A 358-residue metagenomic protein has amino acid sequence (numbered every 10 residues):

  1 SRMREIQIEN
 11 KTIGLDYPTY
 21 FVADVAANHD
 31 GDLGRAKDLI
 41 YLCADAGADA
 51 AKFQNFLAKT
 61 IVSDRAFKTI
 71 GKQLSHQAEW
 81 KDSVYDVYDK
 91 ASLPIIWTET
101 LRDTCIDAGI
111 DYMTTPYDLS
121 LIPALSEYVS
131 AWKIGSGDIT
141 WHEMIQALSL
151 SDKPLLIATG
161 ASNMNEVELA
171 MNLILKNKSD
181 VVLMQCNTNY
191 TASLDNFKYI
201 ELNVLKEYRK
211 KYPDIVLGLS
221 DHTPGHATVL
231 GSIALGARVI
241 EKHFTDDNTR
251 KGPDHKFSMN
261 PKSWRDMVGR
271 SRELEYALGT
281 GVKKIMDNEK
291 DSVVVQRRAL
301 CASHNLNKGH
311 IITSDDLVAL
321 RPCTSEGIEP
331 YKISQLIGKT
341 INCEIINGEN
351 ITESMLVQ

Functional and structural regions predicted by a protein language model:
S1-Q358: Catalytic cores and adjacent flexible loops of soluble metabolic enzymes that perform enolate/carbanion chemistry on
